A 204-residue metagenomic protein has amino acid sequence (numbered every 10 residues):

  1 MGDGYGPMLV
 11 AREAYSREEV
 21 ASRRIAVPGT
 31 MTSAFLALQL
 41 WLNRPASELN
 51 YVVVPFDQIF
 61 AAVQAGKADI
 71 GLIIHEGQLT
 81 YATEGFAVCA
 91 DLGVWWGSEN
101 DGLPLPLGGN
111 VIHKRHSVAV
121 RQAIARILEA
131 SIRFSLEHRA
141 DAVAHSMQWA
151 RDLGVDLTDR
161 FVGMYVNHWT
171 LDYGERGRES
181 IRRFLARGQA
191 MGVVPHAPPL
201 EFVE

Functional and structural regions predicted by a protein language model:
M1-G2: Short, structured active-site "lid" loops
Y5-D69, E76, E179-R182: Bilobed "Venus flytrap"/periplasmic-binding protein-like clamshell domains and structurally analogous long
S22, L105-G109, V166: Short, solvent-exposed beta-strand edge segments and adjacent coil->beta transition regions
P45-Y51, D152-V162, P195-P199: Short, surface-exposed acidic
L49, A87-D91, E201-F202: Short secondary-structure junctions
P55-Q148: Pocket-lining segment of extracytoplasmic ligand-binding domains
S117-R187: Secondary-structure end/capping motifs
R187-E204: Conserved C-terminal helix/tail region of periplasmic/extracytoplasmic solute-binding proteins
